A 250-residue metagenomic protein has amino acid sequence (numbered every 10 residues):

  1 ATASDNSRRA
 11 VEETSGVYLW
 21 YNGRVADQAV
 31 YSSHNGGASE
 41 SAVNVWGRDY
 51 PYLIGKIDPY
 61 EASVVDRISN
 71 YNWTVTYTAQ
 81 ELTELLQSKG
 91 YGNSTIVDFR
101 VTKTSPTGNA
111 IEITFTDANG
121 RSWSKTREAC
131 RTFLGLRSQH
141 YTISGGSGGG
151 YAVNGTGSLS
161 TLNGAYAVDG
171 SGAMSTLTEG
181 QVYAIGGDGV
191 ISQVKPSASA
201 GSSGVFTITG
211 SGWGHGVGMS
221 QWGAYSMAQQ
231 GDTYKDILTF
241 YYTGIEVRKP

Functional and structural regions predicted by a protein language model:
A1-P250: Conserved, single-site charged/polar hotspot
